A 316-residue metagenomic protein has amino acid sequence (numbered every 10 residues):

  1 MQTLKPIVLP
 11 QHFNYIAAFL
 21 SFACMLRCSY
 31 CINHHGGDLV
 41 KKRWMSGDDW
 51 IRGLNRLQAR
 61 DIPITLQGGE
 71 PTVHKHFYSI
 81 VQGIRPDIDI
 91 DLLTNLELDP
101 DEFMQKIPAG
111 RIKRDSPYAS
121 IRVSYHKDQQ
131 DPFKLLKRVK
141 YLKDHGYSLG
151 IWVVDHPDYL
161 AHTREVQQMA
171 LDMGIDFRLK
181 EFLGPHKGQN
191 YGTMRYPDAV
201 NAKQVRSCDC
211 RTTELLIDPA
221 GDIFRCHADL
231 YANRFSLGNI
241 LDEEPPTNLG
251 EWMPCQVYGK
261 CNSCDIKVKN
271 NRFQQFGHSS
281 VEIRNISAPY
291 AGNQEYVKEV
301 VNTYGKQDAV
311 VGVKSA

Functional and structural regions predicted by a protein language model:
Q2-N14, H34, D229-A316: Flexible mid-to-C-terminal extensions adjoining Fe-S/redox cofactors in radical SAM and related proteins
L4-I32, I62-L66, T213-I217, G221: N-terminal pre-triad scaffold of radical SAM enzymes
Y15, H35-M45, R60-H74, R85-F103 (+3 more regions): Core AdoMet radical
A17, S21-C24, N201-K203, N248 (+1 more regions): Residue-level signal for mature regions of secreted extracellular proteins and peptides
A17-F19, Y30-D38, R43-N55: Short, surface-exposed loop/strand segments
C24, C28-C31, C208, G221 (+3 more regions): Short cysteine clusters
L54, Y78-V81, M104-I107, L135-K140 (+1 more regions): Generic structural signal for well-ordered alpha-helices, preferentially at hydrophobic/aromatic core positions
S120-N239: Radical SAM enzyme [4Fe-4S]-AdoMet core and its adjacent flexible, acidic and glycine-rich loops/tails across
